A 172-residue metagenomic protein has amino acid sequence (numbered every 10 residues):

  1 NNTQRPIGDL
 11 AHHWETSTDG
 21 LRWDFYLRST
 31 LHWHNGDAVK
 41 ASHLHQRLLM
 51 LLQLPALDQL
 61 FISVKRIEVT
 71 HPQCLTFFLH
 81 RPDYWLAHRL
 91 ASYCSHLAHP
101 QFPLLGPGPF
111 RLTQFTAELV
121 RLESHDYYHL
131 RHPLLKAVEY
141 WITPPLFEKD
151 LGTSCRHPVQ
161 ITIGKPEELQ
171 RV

Functional and structural regions predicted by a protein language model:
N1-T18, Y26, H43, L49: N-terminal lobe/hinge region of extracytoplasmic solute-binding protein
H12, R22-F25, L75-T76, G108-R111 (+2 more regions): Short, well-ordered beta-strand elements
F25-S29, Q73-D83, L122-S124: Short, hydrophobic/aromatic-enriched beta-strand segments in well-ordered soluble domains
H32-W33, D83-H88, H129-H132: Short, charged/polar, Gly/Pro-enriched secondary-structure boundary elements
L57-Q101, P109, T113-Q114: Surface-exposed binding/hinge segments that line and control ligand-binding clefts or catalytic entry sites
P103-L130, P145-F147: Bilobed "Venus flytrap"/periplasmic-binding protein-like clamshell domains and structurally analogous long
Y127-V172: Ligand-site clamp/hinge motif
